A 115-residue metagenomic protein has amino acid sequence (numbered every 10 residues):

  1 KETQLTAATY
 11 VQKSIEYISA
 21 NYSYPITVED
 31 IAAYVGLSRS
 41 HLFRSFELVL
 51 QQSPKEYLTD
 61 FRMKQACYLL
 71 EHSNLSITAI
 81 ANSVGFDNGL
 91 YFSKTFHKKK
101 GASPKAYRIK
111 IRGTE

Functional and structural regions predicted by a protein language model:
K1, E47-L48: Sigma70-family region 2
K1-E16, H41: An amphipathic alpha-helical interaction segment
Q12-E16, A20, P25-E29, L48-S93 (+1 more regions): Terminal helix-turn-helix DNA-binding modules in bacterial transcription factors
D30-R39, F43: Helix-turn-helix
Y34, S83-V84, K99: Residues within the alpha-helical elements of helix-turn-helix
F46, T95-K98: Short, contiguous hydrophobic alpha-helices characteristic of membrane insertion segments
K99, A106-K110: Short, basic/aromatic-enriched C-terminal tail that caps enzymatic domains
